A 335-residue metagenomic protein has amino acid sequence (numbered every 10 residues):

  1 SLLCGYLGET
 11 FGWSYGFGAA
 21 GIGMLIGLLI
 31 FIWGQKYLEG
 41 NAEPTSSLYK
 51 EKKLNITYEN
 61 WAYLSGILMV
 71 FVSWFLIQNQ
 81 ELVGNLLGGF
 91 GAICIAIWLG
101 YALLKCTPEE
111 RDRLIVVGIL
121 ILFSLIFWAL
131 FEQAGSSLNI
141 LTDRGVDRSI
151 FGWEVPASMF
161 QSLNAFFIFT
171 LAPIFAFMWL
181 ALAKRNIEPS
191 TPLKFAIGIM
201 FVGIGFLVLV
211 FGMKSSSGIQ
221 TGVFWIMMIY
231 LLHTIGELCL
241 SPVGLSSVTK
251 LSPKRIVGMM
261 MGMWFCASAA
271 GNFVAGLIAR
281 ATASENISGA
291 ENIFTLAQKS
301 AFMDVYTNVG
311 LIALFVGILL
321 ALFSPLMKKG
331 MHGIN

Functional and structural regions predicted by a protein language model:
S1-G8, F17-A20, M24, V116-S124 (+2 more regions): Membrane-embedded alpha-helical bundles of multi-pass transporters/translocases, especially carrier/permease families
G5-N139, R144-S149, F175, W179-R185 (+2 more regions): Intracellular loop-helix junctions on the cytosolic face of multi-pass helical membrane proteins
G12, L48, T107-P108, G152 (+3 more regions): Short, structured coil/loop segments at alpha-helix boundaries
R144-M159, Q298: Short extramembrane helix-to-coil loop segments that connect adjacent transmembrane helices in Major
